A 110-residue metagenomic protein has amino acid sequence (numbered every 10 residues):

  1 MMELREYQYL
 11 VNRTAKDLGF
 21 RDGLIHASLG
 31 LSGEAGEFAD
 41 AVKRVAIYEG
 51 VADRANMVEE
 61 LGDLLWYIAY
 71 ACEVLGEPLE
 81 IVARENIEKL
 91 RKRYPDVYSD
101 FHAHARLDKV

Functional and structural regions predicted by a protein language model:
M1-L61, L65-V110: Flexible "arm" and connector segments at domain edges
